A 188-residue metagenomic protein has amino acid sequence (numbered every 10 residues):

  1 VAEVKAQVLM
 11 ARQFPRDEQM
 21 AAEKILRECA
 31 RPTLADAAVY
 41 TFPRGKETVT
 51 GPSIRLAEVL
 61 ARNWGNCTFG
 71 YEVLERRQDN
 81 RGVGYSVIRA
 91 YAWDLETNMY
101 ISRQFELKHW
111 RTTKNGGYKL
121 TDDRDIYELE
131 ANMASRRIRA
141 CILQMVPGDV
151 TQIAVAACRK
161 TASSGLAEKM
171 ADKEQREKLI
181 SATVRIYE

Functional and structural regions predicted by a protein language model:
V1-V87, Y91-E188: Polyanion-binding surfaces on beta-sheet-dominated domains and ring/shell assemblies
